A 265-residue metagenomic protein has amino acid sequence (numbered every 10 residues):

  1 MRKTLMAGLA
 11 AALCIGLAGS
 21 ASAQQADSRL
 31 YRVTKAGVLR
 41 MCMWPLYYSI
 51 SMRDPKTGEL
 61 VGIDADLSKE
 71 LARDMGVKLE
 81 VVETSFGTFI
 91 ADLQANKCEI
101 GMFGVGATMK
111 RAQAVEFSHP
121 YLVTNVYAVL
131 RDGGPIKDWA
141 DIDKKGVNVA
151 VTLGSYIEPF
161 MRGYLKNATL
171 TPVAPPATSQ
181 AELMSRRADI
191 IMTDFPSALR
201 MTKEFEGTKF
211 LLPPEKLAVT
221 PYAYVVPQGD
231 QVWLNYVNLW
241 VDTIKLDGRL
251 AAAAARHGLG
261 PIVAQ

Functional and structural regions predicted by a protein language model:
Q24-G104, R256: Extracytoplasmic small-molecule ligand-binding "clamshell" domains of the periplasmic binding protein/Venus flytrap
Q24-S28, Y156-V173, F210-L212, D242-Q265: Ligand-binding clefts/hinges and TM-proximal coupling segments of bilobed small-molecule sensing domains
A36-M43, A140-G154, T169: Short loop->beta-strand "edge-of-pocket" segments that line small-molecule binding or catalytic clefts across diverse
L39-R40, G76-K78, T84, Q94-F103 (+4 more regions): Alpha-to-beta junction loops
A65, K69, R73, K78-D141 (+2 more regions): Acidic, polar ligand-binding/catalytic clefts
D66-D74, A140, T152-S155, P221-P261: Extended ligand-binding regions for polar small-molecule ligands
G87-T88, G104-Q113, F160-G163, M184 (+1 more regions): A ligand-binding cleft/hinge motif common to bilobed small-molecule-binding domains
L122-D132, F195, L199-D242, G260-Q265: Periplasmic-binding protein-like
